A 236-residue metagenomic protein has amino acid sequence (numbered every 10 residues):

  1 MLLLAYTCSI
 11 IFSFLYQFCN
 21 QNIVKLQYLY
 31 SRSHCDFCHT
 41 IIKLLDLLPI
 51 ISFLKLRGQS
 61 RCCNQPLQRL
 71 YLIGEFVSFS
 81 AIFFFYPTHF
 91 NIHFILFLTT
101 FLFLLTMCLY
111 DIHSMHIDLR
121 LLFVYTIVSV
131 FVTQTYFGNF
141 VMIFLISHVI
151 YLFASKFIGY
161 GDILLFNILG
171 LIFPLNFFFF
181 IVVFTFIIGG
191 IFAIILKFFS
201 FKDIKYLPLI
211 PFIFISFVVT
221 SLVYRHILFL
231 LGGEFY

Functional and structural regions predicted by a protein language model:
M1-Y236: A membrane-topology feature that recognizes alpha-helical transmembrane segments and their immediate juxtamembrane
